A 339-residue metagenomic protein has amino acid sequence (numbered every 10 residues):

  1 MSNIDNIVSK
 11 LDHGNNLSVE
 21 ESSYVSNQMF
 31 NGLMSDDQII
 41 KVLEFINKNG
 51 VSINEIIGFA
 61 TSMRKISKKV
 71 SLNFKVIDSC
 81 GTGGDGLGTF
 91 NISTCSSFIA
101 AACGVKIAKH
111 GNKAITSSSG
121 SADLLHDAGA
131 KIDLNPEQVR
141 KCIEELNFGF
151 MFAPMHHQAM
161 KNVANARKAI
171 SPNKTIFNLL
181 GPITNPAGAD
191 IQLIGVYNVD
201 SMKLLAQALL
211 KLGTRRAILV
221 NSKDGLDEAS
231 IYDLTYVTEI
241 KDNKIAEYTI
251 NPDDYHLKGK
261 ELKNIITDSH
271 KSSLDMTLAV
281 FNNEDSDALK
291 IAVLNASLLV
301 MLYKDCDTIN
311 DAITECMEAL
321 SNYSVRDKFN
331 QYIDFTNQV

Functional and structural regions predicted by a protein language model:
S2, L11-E55, K65-L72, I291-A292: N-terminal glycine-rich anion-binding loops that anchor highly charged ligand groups
S2-N6, K10, K65-K68, T89 (+3 more regions): Glycine-rich anion-binding loops and their surrounding alpha/beta cores
S18, S35-D36, S52, K106 (+3 more regions): Helix N-cap / loop-to-helix initiation motif
Q38-I39, A108-H110, L219: Short beta-strand segments at enzyme active-site cores
L43, F90-L146: A glycine-rich phosphate/pyrophosphate-binding beta-strand-loop-alpha-helix module
G50-G111, I115: Active-site cofactor/substrate anionic-group-binding motifs, chiefly glycine- and Lys/Arg-rich phosphate-binding loops
